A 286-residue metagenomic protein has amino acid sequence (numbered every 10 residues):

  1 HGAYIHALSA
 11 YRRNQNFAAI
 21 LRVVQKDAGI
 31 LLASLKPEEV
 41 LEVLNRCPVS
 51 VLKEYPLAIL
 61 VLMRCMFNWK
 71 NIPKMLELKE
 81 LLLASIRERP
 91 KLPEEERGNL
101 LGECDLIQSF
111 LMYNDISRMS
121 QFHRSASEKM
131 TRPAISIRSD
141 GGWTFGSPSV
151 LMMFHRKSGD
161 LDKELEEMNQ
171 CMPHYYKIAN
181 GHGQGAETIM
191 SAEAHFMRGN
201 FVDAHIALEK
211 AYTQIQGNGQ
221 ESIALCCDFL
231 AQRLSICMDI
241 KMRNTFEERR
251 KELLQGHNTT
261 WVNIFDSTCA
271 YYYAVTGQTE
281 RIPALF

Functional and structural regions predicted by a protein language model:
H1-A58, L62-C65, K74, L78-L81: Extended alpha-helical scaffolding segments used for macromolecular assembly and cargo binding
G2, Q15, L35, K70 (+5 more regions): Residue-level detector of the short coil/turn that links helix A to helix B within each tetratricopeptide repeat
I5, R12, Q25, E38-L41 (+8 more regions): Alpha-solenoid helical repeat scaffolds
A7, I20, V40, M75 (+5 more regions): Single-residue signature of alpha-solenoid repeat helices
Y11, V24, L31, M66 (+6 more regions): Residue at a conserved register position within TPR or TPR-like alpha-solenoid repeats
V24-S34, V43, M63, Q108 (+3 more regions): Alpha-solenoid helical repeat scaffolds
V51-C227: Internal alpha-solenoid helical repeat scaffolds
F201-F286: Long, internal scaffold/assembly segments composed of regular secondary structure
